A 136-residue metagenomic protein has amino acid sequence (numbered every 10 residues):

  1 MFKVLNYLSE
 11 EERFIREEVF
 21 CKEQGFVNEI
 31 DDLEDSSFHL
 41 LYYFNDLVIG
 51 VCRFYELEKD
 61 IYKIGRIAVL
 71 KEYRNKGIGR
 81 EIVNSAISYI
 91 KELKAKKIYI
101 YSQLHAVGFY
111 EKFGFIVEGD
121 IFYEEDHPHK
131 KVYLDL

Functional and structural regions predicted by a protein language model:
M1-E12: A short beta-loop-alpha structural element at the N-terminal edge of CoA-dependent acyl/N-acetyltransferase catalytic
F14-V27: Helix-loop element at the rim of GNAT/NAT acetyltransferase active sites that forms part of the acceptor-substrate
N28-C52: Conserved beta-hairpin
D35-S36, D60, E124-P128: Short acidic/glycine-enriched loop/turn segments that link adjacent beta-strands
I61-K71: Conserved acetyl-CoA binding element of GNAT-fold acetyltransferases
V69, N75-S88: Conserved acetyl-CoA-binding loop-helix of GNAT-fold acetyltransferases
V83, I90-Q103: Conserved GNAT acetyl-CoA-binding A-motif
Y101, E111, I116-K131: Conserved catalytic-core motifs of GNAT/GCN5-like acyltransferases
